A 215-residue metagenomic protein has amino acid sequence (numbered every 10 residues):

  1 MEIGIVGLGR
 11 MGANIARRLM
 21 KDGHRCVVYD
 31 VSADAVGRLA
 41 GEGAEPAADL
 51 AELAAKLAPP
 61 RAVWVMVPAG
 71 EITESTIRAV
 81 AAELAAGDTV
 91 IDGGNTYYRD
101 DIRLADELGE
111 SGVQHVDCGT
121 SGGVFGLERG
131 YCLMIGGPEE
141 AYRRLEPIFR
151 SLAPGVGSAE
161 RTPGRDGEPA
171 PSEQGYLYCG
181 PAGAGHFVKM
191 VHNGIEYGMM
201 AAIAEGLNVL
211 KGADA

Functional and structural regions predicted by a protein language model:
M1-A62, V124-L127: NAD(P)+-binding Rossmann beta1-loop-alpha1 motif at the extreme N-terminus of oxidoreductases
E2-I5, V90, H115, M134: Short glycine-aspartate micro-motif
V28, P46, V65, V90 (+1 more regions): Conserved SAM-binding loop
S32, P68, S121: Short beta-to-alpha linker loops that shape the active-site pocket of alpha/beta-hydrolase fold enzymes
L50-V116: Rossmann-fold NAD(P) dinucleotide-binding segment
T76-R78, Y97-A213: Rossmann-fold dinucleotide-binding core
